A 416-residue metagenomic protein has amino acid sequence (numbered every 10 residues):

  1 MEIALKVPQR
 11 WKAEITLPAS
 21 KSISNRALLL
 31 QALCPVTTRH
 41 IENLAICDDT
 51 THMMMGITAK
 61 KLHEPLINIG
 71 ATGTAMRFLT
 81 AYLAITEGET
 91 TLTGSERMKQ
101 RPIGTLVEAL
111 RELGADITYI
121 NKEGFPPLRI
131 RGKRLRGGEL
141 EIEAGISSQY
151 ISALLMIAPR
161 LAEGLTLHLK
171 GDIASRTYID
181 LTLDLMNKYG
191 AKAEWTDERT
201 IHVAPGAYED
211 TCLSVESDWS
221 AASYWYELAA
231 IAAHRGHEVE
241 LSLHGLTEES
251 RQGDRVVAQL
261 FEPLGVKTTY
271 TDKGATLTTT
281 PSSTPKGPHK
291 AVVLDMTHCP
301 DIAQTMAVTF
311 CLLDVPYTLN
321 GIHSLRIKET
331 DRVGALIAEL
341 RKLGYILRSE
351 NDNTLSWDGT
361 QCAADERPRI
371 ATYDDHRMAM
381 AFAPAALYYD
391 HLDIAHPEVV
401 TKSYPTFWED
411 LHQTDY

Functional and structural regions predicted by a protein language model:
M1-Y416: Short, structured segments at the rim of ligand-binding sites
